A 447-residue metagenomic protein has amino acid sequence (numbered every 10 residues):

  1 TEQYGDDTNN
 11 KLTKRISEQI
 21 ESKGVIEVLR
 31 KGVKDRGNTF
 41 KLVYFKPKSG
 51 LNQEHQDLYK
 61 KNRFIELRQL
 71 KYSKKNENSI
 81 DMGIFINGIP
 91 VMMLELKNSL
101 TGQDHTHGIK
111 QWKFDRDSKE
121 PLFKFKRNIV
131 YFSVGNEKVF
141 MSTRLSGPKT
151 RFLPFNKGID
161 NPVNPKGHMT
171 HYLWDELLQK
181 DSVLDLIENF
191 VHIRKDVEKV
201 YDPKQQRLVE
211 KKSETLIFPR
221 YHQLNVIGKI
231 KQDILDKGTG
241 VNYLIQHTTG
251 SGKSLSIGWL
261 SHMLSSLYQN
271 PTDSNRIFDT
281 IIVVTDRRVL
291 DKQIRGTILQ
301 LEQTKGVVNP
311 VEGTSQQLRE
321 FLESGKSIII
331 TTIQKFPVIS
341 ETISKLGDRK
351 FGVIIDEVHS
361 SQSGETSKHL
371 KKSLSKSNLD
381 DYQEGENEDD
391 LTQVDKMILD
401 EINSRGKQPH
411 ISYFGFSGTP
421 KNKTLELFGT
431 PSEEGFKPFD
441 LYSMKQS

Functional and structural regions predicted by a protein language model:
T1-T280, V289-K305, Q334, I343 (+2 more regions): ATP-dependent helicase/translocase motor core
I86, L322-G325, G406-P409: Extracellular/periplasmic catalytic domains that process cell-envelope and extracellular macromolecules
T101-H105, T143-R144, R151-L153, P337-S447: Signature of the SF2 helicase/ATPase Hel1-core->accessory helical subdomain module
F132-S133, I329-T332, I411-S417: Structural recognition of the conserved hydrophobic beta-strand(s) that form the central parallel beta-sheet of P-loop
V134-N136, T285-R287, F416-G418: Cofactor-binding loop segments of dinucleotide-utilizing enzymes, especially the Rossmann-like FAD- and NAD(P)+-binding
V283, I329-T331, V353: Hydrophobic positions in the central parallel beta-sheet of the AAA+
T285-R288, N309-Q317, I333-V338: Conserved helicase motor
T314-I329, K345: Conserved motor-coupling elements within RecA-like helicase/translocase cores
